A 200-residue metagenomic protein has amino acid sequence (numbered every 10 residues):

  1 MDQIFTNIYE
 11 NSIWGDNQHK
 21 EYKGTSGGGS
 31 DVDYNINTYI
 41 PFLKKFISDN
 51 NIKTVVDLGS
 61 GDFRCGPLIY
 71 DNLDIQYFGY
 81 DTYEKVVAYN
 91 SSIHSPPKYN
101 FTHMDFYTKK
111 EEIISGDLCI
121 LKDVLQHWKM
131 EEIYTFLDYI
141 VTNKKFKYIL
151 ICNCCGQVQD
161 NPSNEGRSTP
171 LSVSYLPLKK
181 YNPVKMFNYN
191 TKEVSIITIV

Functional and structural regions predicted by a protein language model:
M1-V56, G61-I114, W128-V200: Class I (Rossmann-like) S-adenosyl-L-methionine-dependent methyltransferase catalytic domain, capturing the SAM-binding
C119-E131: A short SAM/SAH-binding and catalytic strip from SAM-dependent methyltransferases
